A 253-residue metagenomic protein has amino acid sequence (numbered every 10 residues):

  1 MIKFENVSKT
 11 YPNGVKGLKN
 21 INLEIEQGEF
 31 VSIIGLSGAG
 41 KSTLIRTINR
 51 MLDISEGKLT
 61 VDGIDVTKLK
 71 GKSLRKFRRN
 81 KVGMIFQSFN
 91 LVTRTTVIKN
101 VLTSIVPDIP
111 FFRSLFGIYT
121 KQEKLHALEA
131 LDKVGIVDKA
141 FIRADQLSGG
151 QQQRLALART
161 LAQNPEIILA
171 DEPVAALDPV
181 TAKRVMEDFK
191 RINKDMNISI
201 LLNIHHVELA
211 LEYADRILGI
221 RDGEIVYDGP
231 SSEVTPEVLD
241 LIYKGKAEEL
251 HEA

Functional and structural regions predicted by a protein language model:
N49: Helix-to-loop junction immediately C-terminal to a conserved catalytic motif
D65, R113-D138: Conserved ABC ATPase "signature" region
V66-G83, R113-K121, V234: ABC ATPase NBD coupling module
R143-L147, Q151: Conserved ABC ATPase signature
N164: Conserved catalytic motifs of ABC-family nucleotide-binding domains
I168-D171: Catalytic Walker B motif of ABC-type/P-loop ATPase nucleotide-binding domains
P179-T181: Helix N-cap at the start of a conserved alpha-helix in ABC-type nucleotide-binding domains
